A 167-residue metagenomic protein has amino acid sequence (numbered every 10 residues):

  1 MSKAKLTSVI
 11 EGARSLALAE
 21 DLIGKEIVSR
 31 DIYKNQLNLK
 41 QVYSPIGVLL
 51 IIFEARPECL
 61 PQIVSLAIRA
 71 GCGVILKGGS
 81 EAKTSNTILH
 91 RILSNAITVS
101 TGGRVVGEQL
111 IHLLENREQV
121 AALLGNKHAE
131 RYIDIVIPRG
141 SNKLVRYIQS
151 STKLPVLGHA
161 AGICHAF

Functional and structural regions predicted by a protein language model:
M1-Q41, L66: N-terminal Rossmann-like NAD(P)+-binding subdomain of aldehyde/semialdehyde dehydrogenases
S2-I10, A82, N86, H90 (+2 more regions): Generic structural signal for well-ordered, non-membrane alpha-helical segments in soluble metabolic enzymes
K3-A4, T98, R131: Helix-rich terminal scaffold detector
S29-N38, G107-A121: Glycine-rich oxoanion-binding loops at beta->alpha junctions
R30-V74, G79-H90: Substrate-binding/gating loop at the entrance of the active-site cleft, primarily in PLP-dependent aminotransferase-like
V48, G103, H112-F167: Conserved NAD(P)+-binding/catalytic subdomain of aldehyde/semialdehyde dehydrogenases
E54-G73, I92-S100, N142-F167: ALDH superfamily catalytic-core signature
S94-L113: A glycine-rich helix N-cap at a beta->alpha junction
